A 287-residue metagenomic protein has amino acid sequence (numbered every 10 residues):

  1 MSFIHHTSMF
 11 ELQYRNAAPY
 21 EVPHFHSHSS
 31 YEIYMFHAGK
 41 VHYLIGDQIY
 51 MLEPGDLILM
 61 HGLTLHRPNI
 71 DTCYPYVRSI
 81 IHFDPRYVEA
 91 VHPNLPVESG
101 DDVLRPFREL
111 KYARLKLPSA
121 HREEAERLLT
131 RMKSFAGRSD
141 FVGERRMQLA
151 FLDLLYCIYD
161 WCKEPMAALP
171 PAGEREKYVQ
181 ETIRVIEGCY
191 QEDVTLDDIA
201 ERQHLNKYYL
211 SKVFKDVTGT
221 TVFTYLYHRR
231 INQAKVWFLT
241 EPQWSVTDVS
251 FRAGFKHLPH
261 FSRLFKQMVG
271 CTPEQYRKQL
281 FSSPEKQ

Functional and structural regions predicted by a protein language model:
M1-Y14, L65-G137, D160-E164: A hydrophobic/aromatic-rich effector-binding and dimerization subdomain of bacterial HTH-type transcriptional regulators
L12-H28: Conserved short histidine dyad/triad with adjacent acidic residue
P19-Y20, P54-G55, L63, D84-R86: Tight coil/turn sites that cap or link beta-strands
S27-Y43, L59: Short, conserved beta-strand element in jelly-roll/cupin
D47-H61: Short acidic-glycine-tyrosine-enriched beta hairpin
A120-E123, A136-D153: All-alpha amphipathic helical-bundle segments outside canonical DNA-binding/catalytic cores that form hydrophobic
H121-E124, E174-T182, T218, Y227-R230: N-terminal positioning helix adjacent to the helix-turn-helix/winged-helix DNA-binding module
Y156-D160, V185-R229, W244, S250-Q279: Basic/polar phosphate-binding segments, predominantly the helix-turn-helix DNA-binding elements of transcriptional
